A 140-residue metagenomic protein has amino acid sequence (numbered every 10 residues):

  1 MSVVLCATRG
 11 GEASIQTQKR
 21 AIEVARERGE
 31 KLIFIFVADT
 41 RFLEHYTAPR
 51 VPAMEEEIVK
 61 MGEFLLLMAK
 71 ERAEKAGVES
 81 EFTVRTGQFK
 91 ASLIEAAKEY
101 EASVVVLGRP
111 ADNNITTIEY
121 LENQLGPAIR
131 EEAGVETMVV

Functional and structural regions predicted by a protein language model:
M1-Q16, G126-V140: Intrinsically disordered or low-complexity boundary/linker segments at protein termini and domain junctions
S2-A48: Small/aliphatic-rich secondary-structure junction motif
E30-K31, V78, A102, V135: Short glycine/serine/threonine/alanine-rich loop segments
I33-I35, E81-R85, M138-V140: General small-molecule cofactor/ligand-binding pocket signal
P49-A53, E99-E101, N123-Q124: Short, hinge-like loop/turn segments at secondary-structure boundaries
V51-F64: A short acidic, glycine-rich active-site loop that binds or catalyzes chemistry on phosphate/adenosine moieties
E74-V105: Structural beta-alpha unit
L107-A128: Glycine-rich, Arg-bearing micro-motifs that act as flexible, cationic patches
